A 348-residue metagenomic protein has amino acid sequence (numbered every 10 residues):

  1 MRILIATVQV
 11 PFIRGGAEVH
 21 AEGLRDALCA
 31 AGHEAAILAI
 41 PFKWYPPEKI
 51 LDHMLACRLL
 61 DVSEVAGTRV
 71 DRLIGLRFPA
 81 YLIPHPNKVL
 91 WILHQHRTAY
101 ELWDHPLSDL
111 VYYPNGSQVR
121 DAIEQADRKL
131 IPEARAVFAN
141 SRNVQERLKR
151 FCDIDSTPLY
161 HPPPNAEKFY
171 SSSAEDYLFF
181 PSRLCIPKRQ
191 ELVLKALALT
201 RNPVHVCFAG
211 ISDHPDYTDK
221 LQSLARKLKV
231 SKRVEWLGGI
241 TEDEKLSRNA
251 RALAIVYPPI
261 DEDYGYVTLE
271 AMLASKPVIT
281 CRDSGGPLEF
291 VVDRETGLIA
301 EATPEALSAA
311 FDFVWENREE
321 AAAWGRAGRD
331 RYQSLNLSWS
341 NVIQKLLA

Functional and structural regions predicted by a protein language model:
S108, Y113-V137, Q145: Membrane-proximal helix-turn-helix segments that form the acceptor-binding/catalytic region of lipid-linked
F169-K188, L194-R201, C207: Conserved donor-binding/catalytic core segment of Leloir-type glycosyltransferases
H205-Q222: Glycosyltransferase donor-sugar binding loop
T218-I240: Nucleotide-activated donor-binding/catalytic signature segment of Leloir-type glycosyltransferases, i.e., the conserved
I260: Aromatic "clamp/platform" in nucleotide-sugar-dependent glycosyltransferases that forms part of the donor/acceptor
P277-C281: Short hydrophobic beta-strand element within catalytic cores of glycosyltransferases and related nucleotide-activated
D293-E305, F313-R318: Conserved acidic donor-binding segment of nucleotide-sugar-dependent glycosyltransferases
A309, F313, E320-L335, N341: A short, well-ordered alpha-helix in the C-terminal region of glycosyltransferases
